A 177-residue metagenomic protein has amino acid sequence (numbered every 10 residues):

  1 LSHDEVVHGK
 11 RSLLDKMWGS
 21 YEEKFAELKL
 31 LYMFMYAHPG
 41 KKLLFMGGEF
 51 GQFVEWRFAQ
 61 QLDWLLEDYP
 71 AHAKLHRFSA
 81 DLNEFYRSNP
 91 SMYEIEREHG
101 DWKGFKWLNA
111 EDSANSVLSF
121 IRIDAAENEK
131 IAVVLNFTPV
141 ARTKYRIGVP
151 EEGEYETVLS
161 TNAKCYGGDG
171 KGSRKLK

Functional and structural regions predicted by a protein language model:
L1-L14, H38: Aromatic-lined glycan-binding groove of carbohydrate-active enzymes
K10-D15, R57-Q61: Short acidic, glycine/proline-rich loop/turn micro-motifs
Y21-L44, G48-K177: Carbohydrate-interacting/catalytic domains
